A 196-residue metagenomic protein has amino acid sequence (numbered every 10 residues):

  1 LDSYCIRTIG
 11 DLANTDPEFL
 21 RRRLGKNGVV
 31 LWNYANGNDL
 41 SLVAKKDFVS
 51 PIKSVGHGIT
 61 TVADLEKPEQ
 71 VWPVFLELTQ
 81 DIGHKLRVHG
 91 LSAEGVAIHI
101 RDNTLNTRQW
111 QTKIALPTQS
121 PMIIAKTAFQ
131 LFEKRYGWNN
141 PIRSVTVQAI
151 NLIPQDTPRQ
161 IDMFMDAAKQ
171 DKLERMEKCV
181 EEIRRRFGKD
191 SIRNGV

Functional and structural regions predicted by a protein language model:
D2-P141: DNA-contacting surface of Y-family translesion DNA polymerases
I114-V196: Acidic, metal-coordinating catalytic segment for phosphate/diphosphate chemistry, firing primarily on the Nudix
